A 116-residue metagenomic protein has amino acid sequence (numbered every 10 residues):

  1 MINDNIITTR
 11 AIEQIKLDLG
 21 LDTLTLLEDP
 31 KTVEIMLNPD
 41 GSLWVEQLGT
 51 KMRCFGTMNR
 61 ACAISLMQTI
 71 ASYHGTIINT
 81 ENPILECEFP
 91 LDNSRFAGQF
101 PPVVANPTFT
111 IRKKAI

Functional and structural regions predicted by a protein language model:
M1-C54: N-terminal anchoring/assembly modules that precede and organize ATP-driven motor systems
K51-I116: P-loop NTP-binding catalytic core
